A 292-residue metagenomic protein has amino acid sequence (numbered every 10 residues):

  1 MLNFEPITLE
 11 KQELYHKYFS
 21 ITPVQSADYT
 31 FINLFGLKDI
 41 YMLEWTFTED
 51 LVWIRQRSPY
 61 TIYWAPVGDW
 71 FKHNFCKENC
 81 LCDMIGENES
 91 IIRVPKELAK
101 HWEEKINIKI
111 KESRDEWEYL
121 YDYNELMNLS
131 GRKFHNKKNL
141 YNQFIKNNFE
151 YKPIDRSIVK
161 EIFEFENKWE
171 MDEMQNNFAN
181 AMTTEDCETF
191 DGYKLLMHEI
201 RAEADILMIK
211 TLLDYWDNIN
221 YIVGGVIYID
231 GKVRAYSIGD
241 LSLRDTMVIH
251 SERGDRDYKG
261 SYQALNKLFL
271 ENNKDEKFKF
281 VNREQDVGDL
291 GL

Functional and structural regions predicted by a protein language model:
M1-I21: Short, extreme N-terminal leader segments that mark the start of a protein/domain
K17, A27-W102, Y228-R256: Conserved donor-binding loop and adjoining core beta-sheet/short helix segment in diverse acyl/aminoacyl transferases
F71-L81, K137, E203-I209: Well-ordered, non-membrane alpha-helical segments in soluble/globular domains
E89-P95, L120, E150-I154, V226 (+1 more regions): A structural signal for short, well-ordered beta-strand segments and their strand-loop junctions that often border
A99-I110, N139, V287-L292: Conserved active-site alpha-helix within GNAT-family acetyltransferase domains
K105-L195: Acyltransferase donor/substrate-recognition loop-hinge adjacent to the catalytic core
E166-H250: A mid-sequence, solvent-exposed acidic-amphipathic segment
Y221-L292: Aromatic (often tryptophan-rich) hydrophobic motifs at membrane interfaces
